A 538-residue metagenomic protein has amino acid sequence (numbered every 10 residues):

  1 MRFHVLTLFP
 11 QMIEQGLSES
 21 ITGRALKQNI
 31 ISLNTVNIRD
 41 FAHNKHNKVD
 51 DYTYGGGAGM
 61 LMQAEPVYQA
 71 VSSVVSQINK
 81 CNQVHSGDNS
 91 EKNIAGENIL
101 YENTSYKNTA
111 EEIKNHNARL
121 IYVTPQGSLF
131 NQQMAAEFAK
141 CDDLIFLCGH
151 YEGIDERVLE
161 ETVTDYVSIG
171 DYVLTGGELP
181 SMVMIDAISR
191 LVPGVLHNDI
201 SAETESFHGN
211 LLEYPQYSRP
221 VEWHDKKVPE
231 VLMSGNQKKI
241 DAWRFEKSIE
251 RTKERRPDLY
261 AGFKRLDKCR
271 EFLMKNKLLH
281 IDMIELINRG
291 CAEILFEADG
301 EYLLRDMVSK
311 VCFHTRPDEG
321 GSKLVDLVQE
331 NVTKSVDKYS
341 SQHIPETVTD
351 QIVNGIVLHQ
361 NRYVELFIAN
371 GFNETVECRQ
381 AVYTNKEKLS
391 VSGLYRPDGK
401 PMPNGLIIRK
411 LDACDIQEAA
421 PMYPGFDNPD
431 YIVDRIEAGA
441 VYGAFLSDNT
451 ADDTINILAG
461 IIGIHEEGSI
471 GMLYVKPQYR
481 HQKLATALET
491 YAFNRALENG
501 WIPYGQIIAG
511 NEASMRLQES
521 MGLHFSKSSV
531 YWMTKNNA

Functional and structural regions predicted by a protein language model:
Q63-V84, N89, N93, I99 (+3 more regions): S-adenosyl-L-methionine/SAH cofactor-binding core of RNA-modifying enzymes
I154, V158-N198: Structured adenosyl-cofactor binding patch, chiefly the S-adenosyl-L-methionine
A261-D282, C378, K388-P429: Short amphipathic alpha-helix that is part of the acyltransferase structural core
L273-E346, G460-M472, K476-P477: Conserved donor-binding loop and adjoining core beta-sheet/short helix segment in diverse acyl/aminoacyl transferases
Y302-L303, M307-K310, H314-P403, W532-T534: Acyl-donor-binding surface of acyltransferase catalytic domains
G321-S340, H481-N494, R516, S520: Conserved acetyl-CoA-binding loop-helix of GNAT-fold acetyltransferases
Q360-N373, T486, A509-K527: Conserved active-site alpha-helix within GNAT-family acetyltransferase domains
Y431-A440, F445-D448, D453-K476: A conserved beta-strand-loop-helix scaffold within acyl/acetyltransferase catalytic domains
